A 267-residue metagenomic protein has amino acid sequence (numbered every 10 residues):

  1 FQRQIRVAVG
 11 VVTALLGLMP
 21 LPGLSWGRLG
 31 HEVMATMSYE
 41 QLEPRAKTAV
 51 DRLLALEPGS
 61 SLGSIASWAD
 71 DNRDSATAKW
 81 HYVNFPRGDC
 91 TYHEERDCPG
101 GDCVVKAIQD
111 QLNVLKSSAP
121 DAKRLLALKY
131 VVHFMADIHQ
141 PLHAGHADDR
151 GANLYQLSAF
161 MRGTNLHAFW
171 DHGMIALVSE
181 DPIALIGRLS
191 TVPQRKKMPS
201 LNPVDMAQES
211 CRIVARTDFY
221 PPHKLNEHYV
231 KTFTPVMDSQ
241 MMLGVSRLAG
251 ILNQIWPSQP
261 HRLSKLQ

Functional and structural regions predicted by a protein language model:
F1-V11: Bacterial N-terminal signal peptides that target proteins for export
P20-P22: N-terminal signal peptide c-region/cleavage motif recognized by signal peptidases
L24-F134, P141-Q267: N-terminal, motif-rich segments that launch catalysis or mediate targeting to/interaction with membranes, typified by
